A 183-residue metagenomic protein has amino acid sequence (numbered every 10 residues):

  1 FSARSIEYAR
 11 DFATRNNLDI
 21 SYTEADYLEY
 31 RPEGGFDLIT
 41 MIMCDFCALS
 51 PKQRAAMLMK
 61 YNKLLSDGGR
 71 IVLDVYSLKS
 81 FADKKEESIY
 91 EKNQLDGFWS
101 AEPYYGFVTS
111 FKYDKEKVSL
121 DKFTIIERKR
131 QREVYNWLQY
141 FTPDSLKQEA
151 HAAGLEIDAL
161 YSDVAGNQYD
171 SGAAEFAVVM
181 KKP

Functional and structural regions predicted by a protein language model:
F1-E29: Class I SAM-dependent methyltransferase SAM/SAH-binding core
L28-I39: A short acidic, Gly/Pro-enriched loop at the edge of an enzyme's catalytic core that lines a small-molecule cofactor
G34-F36, D83-S88, G172: Short aromatic-enriched loop/helix-cap "lid" or pocket-rim segments at secondary-structure transitions that line
D37-Q53: A short SAM/SAH-binding and catalytic strip from SAM-dependent methyltransferases
A55-R70: A short glycine-rich, Lys/Arg-flanked "PGG" loop and its adjoining helix->strand segment in the class I
V72-Q148: SAM-dependent methyltransferase
W137, F141-P183: C-terminal lobe and adjacent flexible extensions of AdoMet/dcAdoMet transferase-like proteins
